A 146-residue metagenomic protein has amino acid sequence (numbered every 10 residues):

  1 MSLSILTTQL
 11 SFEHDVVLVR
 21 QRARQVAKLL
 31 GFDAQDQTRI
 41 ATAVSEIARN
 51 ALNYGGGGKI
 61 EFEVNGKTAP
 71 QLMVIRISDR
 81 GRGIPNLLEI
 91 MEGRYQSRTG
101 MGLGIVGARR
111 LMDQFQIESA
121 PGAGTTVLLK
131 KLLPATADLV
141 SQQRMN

Functional and structural regions predicted by a protein language model:
M1-L6, A48-N146: Conserved beta-strand-loop-beta-strand hairpin that lines the nucleotide-binding pocket of ATP/GTP-utilizing enzymes
M1-T42, S141-N146: Bergerat-fold GHKL ATPase/HATPase_c domain
